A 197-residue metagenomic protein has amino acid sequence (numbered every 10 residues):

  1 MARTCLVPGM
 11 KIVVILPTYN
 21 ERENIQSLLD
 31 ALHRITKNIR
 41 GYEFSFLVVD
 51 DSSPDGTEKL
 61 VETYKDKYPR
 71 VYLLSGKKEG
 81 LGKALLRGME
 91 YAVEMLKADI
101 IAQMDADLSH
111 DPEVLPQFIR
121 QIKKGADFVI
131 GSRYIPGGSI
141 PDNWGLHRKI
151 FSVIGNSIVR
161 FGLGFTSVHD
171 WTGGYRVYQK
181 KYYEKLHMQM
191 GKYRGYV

Functional and structural regions predicted by a protein language model:
L16, R40-S52, L74-K77: Short beta-strand/loop segment that forms part of the nucleotide-sugar
E21-K37: Short, well-formed alpha-helical segments that are part of the catalytic scaffolds of diverse glycosyltransferases
E23-S27, D55-Y64: Acidic helix N-cap motif at the loop->helix transition within catalytic regions of sugar-transfer enzymes
L47, E58-Y91, M95: Conserved donor nucleotide-binding strand/loop of the catalytic core
D50-E58, L108: A conserved acidic beta->alpha catalytic loop
L81-M89, S109, E113, P141-V197: Conserved catalytic loops of nucleotide-sugar-dependent glycosyltransferases that act on lipid-linked
K97-S109: Short beta-strand-to-loop acidic/aromatic patch adjacent to the donor-nucleotide binding site
P116-N143: Conserved donor NDP-sugar-binding/catalytic core segment of glycosyltransferases
